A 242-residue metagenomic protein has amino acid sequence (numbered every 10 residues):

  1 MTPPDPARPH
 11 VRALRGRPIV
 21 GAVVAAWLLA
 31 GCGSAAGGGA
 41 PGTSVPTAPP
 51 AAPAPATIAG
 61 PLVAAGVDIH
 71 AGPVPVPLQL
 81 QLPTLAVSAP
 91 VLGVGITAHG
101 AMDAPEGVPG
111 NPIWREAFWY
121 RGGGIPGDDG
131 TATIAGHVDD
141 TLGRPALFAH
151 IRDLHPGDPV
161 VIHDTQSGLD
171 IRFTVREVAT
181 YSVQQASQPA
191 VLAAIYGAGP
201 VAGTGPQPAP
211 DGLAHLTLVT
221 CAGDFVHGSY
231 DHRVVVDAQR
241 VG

Functional and structural regions predicted by a protein language model:
M1-A25: N-terminal export and membrane-targeting signals
L28-G31: C-terminal motif of bacterial Sec signal peptides marking the signal peptidase cleavage site
G33-G242: Solvent-exposed, non-transmembrane regions of membrane-associated and secreted proteins
